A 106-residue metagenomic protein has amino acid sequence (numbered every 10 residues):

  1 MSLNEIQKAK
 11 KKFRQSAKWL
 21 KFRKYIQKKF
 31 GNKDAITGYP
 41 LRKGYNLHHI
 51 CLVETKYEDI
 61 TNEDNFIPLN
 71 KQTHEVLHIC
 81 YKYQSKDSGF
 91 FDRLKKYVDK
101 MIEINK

Functional and structural regions predicted by a protein language model:
M1-K21, G38-P40, S85-K106: A boundary/linker detector
S2-I6, K10, I26-K28, N46-H49 (+1 more regions): Alpha-helical context
Q15-W19, N62, C80: Polar helix-capping/helix-linker motif
K18-N46, N70-Q72: Short cysteine-rich loop/turn motifs with clustered Cys
I36-P68, Y81-S88: Histidine-centered nuclease catalytic patch
H49-I50, H74, R93: Short amphipathic alpha-helical patches
E63-T73, L77, Y97-K106: Short Fe-S-cluster ligation motifs
